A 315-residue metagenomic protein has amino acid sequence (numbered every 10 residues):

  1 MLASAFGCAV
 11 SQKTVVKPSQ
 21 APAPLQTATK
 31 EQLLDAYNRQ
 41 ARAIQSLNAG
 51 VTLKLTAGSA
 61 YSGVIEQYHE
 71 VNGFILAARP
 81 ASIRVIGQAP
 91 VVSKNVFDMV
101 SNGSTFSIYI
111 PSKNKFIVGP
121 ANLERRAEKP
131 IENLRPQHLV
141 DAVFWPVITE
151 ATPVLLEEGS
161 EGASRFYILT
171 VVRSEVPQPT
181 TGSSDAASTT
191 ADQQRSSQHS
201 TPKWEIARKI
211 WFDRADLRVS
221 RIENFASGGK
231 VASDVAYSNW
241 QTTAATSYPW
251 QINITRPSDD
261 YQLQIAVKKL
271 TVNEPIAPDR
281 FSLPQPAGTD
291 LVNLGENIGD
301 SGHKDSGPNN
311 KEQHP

Functional and structural regions predicted by a protein language model:
A3-G7: C-terminal motif of bacterial Sec signal peptides marking the signal peptidase cleavage site
C8-E70, I298-P315: N-terminal leader/targeting segments and the immediate start of mature chains
A9, L156-G288: Gly/Pro-enriched, hydrophobic low-complexity segments that function as extracytoplasmic propeptides/linkers
L34-A36, N72-A77, M99-S101, V235-T242: Extended lipid/amphipathic-ligand handling interfaces
L53-F97: Post-signal peptide N-terminal segment of secreted/secretory-pathway proteins
V64-V71, N95-S101, P202-W204, G229-D234: Amphipathic hydrophobic-ligand
P80-H138: An acidic-aromatic
